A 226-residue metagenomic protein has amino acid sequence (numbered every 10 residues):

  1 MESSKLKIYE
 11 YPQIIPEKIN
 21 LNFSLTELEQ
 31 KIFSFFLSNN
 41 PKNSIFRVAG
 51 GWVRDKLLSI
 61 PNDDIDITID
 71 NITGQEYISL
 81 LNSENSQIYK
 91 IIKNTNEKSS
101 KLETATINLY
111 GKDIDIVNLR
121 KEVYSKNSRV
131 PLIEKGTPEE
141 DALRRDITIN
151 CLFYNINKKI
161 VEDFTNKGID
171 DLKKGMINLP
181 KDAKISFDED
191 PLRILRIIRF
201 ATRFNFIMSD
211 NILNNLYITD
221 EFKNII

Functional and structural regions predicted by a protein language model:
M1-I226: Catalytic cores of the polymerase beta-like nucleotidyltransferase superfamily and closely associated nucleotide
